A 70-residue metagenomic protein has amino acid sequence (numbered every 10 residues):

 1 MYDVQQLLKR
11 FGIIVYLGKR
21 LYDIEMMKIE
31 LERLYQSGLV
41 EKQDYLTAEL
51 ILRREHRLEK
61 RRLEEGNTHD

Functional and structural regions predicted by a protein language model:
M1-L21: N-terminal acidic leader/helix
V4, R54-D70: Charged low-complexity stretches with an acidic bias
K19-L31: Short linear loop/turn motifs
K28-R61: Short, charge-rich amphipathic interface segments used for partner binding and complex assembly
